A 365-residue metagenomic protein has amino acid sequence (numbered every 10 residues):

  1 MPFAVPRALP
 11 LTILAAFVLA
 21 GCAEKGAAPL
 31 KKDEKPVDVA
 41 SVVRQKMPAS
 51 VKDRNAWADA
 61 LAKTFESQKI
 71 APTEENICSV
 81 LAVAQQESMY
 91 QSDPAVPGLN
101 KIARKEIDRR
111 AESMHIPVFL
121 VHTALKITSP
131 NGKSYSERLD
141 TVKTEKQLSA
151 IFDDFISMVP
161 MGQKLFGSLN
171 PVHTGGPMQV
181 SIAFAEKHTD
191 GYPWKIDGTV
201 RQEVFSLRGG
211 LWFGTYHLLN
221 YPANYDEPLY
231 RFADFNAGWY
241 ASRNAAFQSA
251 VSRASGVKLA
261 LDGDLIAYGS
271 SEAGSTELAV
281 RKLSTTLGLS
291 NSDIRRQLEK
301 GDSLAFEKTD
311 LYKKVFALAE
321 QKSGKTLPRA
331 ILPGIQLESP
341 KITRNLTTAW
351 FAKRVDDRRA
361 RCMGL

Functional and structural regions predicted by a protein language model:
M1-L11: Bacterial N-terminal signal peptides that target proteins for export
P2-F3, F17-L365: Cell-wall glycan-active module
L14: Substrate-recognition/specificity elements adjacent to catalytic centers across diverse enzyme folds
